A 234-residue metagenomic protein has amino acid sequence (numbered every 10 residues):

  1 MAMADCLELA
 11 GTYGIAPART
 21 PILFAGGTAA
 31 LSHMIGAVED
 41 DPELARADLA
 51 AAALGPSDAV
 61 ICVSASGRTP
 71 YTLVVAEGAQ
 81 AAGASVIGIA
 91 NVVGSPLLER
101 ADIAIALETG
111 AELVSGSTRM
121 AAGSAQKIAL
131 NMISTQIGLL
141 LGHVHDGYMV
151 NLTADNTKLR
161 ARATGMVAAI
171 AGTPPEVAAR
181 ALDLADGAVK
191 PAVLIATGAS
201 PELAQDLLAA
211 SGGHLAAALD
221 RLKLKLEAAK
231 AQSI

Functional and structural regions predicted by a protein language model:
M1-A129, T135-L141: Glycine-rich phosphate-binding loops that contact phosphosugars or nucleotide phosphates
L130-N131, A161: Long, highly charged, low-complexity intrinsically disordered interaction regions that mediate electrostatic DNA/RNA
I137-I234: Short, amphipathic alpha-helical interaction segments embedded in low-complexity terminal/linker regions of eukaryotic
